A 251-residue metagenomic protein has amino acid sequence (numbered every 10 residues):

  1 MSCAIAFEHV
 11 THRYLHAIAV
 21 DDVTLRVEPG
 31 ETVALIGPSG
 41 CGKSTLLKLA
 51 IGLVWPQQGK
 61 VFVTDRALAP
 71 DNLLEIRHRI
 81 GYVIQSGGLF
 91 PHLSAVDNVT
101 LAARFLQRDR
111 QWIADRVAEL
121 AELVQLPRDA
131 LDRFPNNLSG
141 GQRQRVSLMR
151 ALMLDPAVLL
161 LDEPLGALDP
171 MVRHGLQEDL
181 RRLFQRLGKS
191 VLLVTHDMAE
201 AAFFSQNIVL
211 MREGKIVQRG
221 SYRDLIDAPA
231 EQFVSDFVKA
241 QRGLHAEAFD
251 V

Functional and structural regions predicted by a protein language model:
I51: Helix-to-loop junction immediately C-terminal to a conserved catalytic motif
A67-G81, F105-Q107, L225-P229: ABC ATPase NBD coupling module
Q111-D129, R182: Conserved ABC ATPase "signature" region
F134-L138, Q142: Conserved ABC ATPase signature
D155: Conserved catalytic motifs of ABC-family nucleotide-binding domains
E213-G214: Conserved ABC ATPase "signature" C-loop
R219-G220, A228: ABC ATPase "signature
